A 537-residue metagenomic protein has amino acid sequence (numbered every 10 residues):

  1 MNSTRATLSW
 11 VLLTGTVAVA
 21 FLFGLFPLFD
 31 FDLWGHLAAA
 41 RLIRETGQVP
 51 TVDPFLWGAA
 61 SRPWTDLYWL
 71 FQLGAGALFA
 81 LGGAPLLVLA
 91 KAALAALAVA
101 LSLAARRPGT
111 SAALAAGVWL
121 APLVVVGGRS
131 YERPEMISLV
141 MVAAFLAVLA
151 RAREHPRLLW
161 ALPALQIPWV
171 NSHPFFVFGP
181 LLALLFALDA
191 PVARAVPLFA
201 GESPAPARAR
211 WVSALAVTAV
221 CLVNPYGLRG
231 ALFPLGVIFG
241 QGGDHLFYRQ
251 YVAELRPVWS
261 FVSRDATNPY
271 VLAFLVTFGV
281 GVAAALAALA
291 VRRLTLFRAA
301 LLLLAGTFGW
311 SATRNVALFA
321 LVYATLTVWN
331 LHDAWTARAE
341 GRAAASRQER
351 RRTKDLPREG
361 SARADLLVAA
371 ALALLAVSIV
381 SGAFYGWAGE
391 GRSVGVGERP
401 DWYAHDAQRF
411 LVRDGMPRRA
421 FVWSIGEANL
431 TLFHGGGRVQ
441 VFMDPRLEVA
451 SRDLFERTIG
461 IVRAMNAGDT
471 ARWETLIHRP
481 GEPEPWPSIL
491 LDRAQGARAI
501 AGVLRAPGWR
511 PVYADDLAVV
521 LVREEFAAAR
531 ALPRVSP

Functional and structural regions predicted by a protein language model:
V19-A20, P122-V126, V148, L159-P174 (+2 more regions): Membrane-interface alpha helices of multi-pass inner-membrane proteins
G58-P85, L89: Short hydrophobic/aromatic helix or loop-helix immediately within or flanking a transmembrane segment in polytopic
T65-A77, L232-L272: Juxtamembrane membrane-water interface segments that cap and precede transmembrane helices
L89-P108: Transmembrane-helix motifs of polytopic, lipid-linked glycan transferases
A143-L159, R194, V282-V291: Membrane-interface transmembrane helices that cradle and orient dolichyl/undecaprenyl
R151-I167, A205-V212, L296-L303: Short hydrophobic alpha-helices at membrane interfaces in multi-pass membrane enzymes
E340, S346-G415, G426-A428, L447 (+3 more regions): Membrane-proximal, lumen/periplasm-facing interface regions of secretory-pathway glyco- and lipid-modifying enzymes
V412-D453, P487-A494, L521: Short periplasmic/luminal acceptor-recognition loop of GT-C membrane glycosyltransferases, typified by
